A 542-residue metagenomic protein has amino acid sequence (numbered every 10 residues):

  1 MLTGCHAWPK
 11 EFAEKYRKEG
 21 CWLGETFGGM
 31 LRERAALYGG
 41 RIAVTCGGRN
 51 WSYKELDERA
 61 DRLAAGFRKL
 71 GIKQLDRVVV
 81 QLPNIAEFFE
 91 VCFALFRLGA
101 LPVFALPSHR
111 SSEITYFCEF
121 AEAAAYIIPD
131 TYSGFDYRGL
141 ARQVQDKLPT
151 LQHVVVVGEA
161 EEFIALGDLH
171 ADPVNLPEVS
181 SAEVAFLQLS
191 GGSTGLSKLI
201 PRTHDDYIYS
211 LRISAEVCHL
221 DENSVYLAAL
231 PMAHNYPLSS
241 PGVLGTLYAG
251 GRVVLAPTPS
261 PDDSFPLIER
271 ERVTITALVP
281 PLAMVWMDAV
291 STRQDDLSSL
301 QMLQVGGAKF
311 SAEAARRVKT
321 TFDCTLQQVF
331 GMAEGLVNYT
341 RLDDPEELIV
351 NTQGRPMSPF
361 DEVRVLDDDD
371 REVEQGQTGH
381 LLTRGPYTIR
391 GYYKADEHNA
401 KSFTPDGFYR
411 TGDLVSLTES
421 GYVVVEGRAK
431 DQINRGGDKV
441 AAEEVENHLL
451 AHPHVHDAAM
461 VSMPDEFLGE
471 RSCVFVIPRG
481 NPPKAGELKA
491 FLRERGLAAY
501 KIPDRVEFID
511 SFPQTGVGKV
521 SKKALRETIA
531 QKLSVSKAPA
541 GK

Functional and structural regions predicted by a protein language model:
T3-E14, G29-S52, V157-G158, L187: AMP-dependent adenylate-forming
C21-R32, G40-I85, F89-F93, R110-T115 (+3 more regions): Conserved AMP-binding/adenylate-forming core of the ANL superfamily
S52-K54, A185-Y209: Conserved AMP-binding A3 loop
D57-R62, I200-D221, A229, A283-M287: Conserved structural elements of the adenylate-forming
K69-L70, A100-L166, G480-N481: Structural core segment of the AMP-binding/adenylate-forming
G99, I208-V225, N235-I275, D288-A289: Conserved AMP-binding/adenylation subdomain of ANL enzymes
H109-E119, Y126-I128, T276, G331 (+8 more regions): AMP-binding/adenylate-forming catalytic core of the ANL superfamily
V273-L278, M287-L348, S358, E362 (+1 more regions): Gly/Ser/Thr-rich phosphate-binding loop
